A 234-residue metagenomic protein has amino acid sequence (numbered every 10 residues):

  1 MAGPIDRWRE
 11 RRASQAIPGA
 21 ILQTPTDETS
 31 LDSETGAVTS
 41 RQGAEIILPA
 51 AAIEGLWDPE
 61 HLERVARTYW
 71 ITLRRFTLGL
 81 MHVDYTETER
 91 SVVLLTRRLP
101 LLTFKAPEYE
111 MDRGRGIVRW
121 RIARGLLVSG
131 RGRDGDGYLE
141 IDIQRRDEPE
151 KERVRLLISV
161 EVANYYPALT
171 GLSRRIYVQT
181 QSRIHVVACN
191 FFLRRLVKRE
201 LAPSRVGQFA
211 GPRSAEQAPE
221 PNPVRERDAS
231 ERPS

Functional and structural regions predicted by a protein language model:
M1-T103: Charge-rich, low-complexity N-terminal segments
E54, P59-E60, T103-R113, R119-R121 (+1 more regions): Eukaryotic low-complexity, intrinsically disordered regulatory segments enriched in serine, proline and acidic residues
Y69-L80, D84, D147, A188-L196 (+1 more regions): Hydrophobic, Leu/Ile/Phe/Ala-enriched alpha-helical segments that form helix-helix packing faces
L95-T96, A123, A163: A structural detector for beta-sheet-dominated domains
L101-E152: Hydrophobic-ligand binding "helix-grip"
G135-R175: Short acidic, glycine/tyrosine-flanked loop/strand segments centered on an H-E-D-like triad
R175-R205: A conserved amphipathic terminal alpha-helix motif
R195-S234: Short, highly charged C-terminal tails/helix-capping segments
